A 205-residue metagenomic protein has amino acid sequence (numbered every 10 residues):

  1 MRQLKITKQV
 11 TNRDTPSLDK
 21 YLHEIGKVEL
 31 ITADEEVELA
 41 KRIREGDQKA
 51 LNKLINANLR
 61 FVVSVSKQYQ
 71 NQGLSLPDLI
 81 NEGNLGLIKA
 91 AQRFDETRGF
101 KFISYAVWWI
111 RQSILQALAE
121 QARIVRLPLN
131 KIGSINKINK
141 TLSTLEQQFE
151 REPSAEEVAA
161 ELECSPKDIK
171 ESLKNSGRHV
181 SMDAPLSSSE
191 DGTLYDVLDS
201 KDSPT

Functional and structural regions predicted by a protein language model:
R2-R126, G133-Q148, S203-P204: Alpha-helical promoter-recognition and RNA polymerase-docking modules of transcription initiation factors, dominated by
N12-L22, A119, G133-T205: Charged, low-cysteine interdomain linkers and short loop/connector segments that bridge structured helical modules
F94, V125-L127, M182, V197-L198: Short clusters of hydrophobic/aromatic residues that line enzyme substrate/ligand-binding pockets
